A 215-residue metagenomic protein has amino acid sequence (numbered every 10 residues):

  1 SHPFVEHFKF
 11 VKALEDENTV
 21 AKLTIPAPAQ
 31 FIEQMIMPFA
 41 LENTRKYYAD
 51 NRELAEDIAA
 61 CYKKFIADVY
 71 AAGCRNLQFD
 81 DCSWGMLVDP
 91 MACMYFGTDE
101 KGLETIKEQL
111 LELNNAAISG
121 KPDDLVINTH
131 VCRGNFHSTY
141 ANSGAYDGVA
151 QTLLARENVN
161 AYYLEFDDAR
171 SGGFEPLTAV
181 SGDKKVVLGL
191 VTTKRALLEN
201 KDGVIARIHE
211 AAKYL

Functional and structural regions predicted by a protein language model:
S1-L215: Domain-level signal for soluble alpha/beta catalytic cores
